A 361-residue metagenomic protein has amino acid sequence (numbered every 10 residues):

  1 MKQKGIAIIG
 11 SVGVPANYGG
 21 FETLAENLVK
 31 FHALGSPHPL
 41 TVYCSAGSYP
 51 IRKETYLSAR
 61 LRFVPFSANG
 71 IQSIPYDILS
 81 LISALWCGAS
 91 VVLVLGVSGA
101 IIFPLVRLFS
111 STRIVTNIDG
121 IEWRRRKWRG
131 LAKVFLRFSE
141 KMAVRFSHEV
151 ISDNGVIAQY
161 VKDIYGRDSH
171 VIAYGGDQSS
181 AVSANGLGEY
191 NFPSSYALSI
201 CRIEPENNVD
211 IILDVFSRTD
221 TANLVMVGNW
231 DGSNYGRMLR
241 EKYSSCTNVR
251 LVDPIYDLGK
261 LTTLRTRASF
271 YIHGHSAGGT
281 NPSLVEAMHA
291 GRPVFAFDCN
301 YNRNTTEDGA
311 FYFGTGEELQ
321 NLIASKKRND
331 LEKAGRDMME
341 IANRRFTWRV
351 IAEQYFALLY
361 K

Functional and structural regions predicted by a protein language model:
K4, S11-N17, F31-N69, V156-A158 (+2 more regions): N-terminal strand-loop element at the rim of the active site of nucleotide-sugar-dependent glycosyltransferases
A7-I9, G188-N207, L213-T219, L224-V227: Conserved donor-binding/catalytic core segment of Leloir-type glycosyltransferases
Q72-L85, A89-D119, G279: An aromatic- and histidine-rich active-site surface loop
I82-L85, L108, A132-V150: Membrane-proximal helix-turn-helix segments that form the acceptor-binding/catalytic region of lipid-linked
R237-L258: Nucleotide-activated donor-binding/catalytic signature segment of Leloir-type glycosyltransferases, i.e., the conserved
T263-G279, R292: Acidic donor-binding loop of glycosyltransferase active sites
H289-A296: Short hydrophobic beta-strand element within catalytic cores of glycosyltransferases and related nucleotide-activated
R303-S325: Change "using UDP/GDP/dTDP sugars" to "using nucleotide sugars
